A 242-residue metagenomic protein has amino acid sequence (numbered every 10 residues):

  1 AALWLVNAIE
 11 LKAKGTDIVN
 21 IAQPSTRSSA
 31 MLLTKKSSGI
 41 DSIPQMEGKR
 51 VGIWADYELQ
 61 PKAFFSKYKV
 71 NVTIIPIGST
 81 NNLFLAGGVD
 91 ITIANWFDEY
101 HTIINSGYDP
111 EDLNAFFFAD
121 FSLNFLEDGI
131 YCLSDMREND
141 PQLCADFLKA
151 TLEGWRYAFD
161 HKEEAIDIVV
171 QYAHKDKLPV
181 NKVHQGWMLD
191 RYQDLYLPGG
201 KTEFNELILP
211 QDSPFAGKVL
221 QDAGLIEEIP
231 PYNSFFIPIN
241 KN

Functional and structural regions predicted by a protein language model:
A1-W4, V19, D90-N95: Paired acidic/hydrophobic, glycine-rich loop segments that form the ligand-binding mouth/hinge of periplasmic-binding
E10-I21, V70-N71, A86-V89, T102-F118 (+1 more regions): Ligand-binding "clamshell"
E10-L11, K49, W54, F64-K67 (+6 more regions): Structured segments of extracytoplasmic/periplasmic soluble domains in secreted or envelope-associated proteins
K12, S37-K49, D112, N139 (+1 more regions): Immediate post-signal peptide segment of exported/extracytoplasmic ligand-binding proteins
P24-T34, D109-R137, C144, L148 (+3 more regions): Periplasmic-binding protein-like
S29-N105, S122-E127, P214-F215: Bilobed "Venus flytrap"/periplasmic-binding protein-like clamshell domains and structurally analogous long
E138-D222: Secondary-structure end/capping motifs
P210-N242: Conserved C-terminal helix/tail region of periplasmic/extracytoplasmic solute-binding proteins
